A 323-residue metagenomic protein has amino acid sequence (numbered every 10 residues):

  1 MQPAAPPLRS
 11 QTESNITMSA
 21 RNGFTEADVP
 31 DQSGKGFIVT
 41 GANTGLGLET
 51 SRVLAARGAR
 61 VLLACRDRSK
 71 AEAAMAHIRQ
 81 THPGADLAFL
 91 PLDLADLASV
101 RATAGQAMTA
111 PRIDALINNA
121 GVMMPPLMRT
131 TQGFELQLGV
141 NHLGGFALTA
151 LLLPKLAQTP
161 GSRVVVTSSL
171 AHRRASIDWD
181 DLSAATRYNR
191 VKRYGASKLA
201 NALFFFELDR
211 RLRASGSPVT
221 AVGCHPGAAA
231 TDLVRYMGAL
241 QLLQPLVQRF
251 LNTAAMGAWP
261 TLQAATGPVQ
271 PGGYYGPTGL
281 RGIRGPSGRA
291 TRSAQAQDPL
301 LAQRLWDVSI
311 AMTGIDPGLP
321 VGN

Functional and structural regions predicted by a protein language model:
P3: Cationic, low-complexity basic patches in intrinsically disordered or flexible, solvent-exposed regions
R9-M237, M312-P320: Rossmann-fold NAD(P)H-dependent dehydrogenase/reductase core
I16-T17, S197, P245-A290, P299-D307: C-terminal helical subdomain
L63, L92, R249, A294-Q297: Pocket-edge positions in alpha/beta enzyme catalytic cores
D86-L92, G273-S287, P317-N323: Charge-dense, low-complexity polyampholytic segments
D180-Y188, M237-P245, R284-R292: Short glycine/proline- and charge-enriched loop/turn segments that cap or connect secondary-structure elements
S293-N323: C-terminal amphipathic/interface module of NAD(P)-dependent oxidoreductases and related NAD-binding regulators
